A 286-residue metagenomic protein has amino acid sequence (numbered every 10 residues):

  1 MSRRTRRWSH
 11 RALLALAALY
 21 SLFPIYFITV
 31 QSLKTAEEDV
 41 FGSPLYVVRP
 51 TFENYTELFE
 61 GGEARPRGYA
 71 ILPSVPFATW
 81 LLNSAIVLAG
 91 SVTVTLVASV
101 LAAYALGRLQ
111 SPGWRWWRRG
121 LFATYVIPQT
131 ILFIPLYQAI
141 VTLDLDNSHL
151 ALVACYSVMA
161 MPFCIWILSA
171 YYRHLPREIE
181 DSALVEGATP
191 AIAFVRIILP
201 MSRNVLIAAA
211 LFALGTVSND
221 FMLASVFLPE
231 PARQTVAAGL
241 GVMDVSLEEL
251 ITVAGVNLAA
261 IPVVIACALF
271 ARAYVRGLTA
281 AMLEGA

Functional and structural regions predicted by a protein language model:
M1-R4: Short, Lys/Arg-rich, polar N-terminal cytosolic tail immediately upstream of the first transmembrane signal-anchor
R6-A286: A structural signal for multi-pass alpha-helical bundles of membrane permease subunits that mediate small-molecule
